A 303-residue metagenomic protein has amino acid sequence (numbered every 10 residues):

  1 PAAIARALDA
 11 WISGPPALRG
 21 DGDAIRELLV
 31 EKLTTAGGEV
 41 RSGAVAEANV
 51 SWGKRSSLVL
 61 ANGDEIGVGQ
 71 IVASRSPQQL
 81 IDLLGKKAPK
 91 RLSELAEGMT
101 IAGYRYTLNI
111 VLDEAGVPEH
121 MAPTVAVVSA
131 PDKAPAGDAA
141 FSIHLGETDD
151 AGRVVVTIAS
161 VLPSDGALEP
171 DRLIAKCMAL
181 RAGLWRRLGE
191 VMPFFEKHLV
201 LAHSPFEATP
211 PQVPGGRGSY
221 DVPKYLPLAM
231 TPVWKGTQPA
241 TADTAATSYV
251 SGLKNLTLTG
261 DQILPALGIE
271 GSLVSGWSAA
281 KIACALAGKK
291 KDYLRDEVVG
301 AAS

Functional and structural regions predicted by a protein language model:
P1-A2: Rossmann-like flavin
R6-S57: Helical element adjacent to the flavin cofactor pocket in flavoenzyme catalytic cores
E39-V40, A44-A61, H203-R217, V298-A301: Beta-rich nucleic-acid/ligand-interaction surfaces
E47-R153, V250: Mid-domain catalytic core of redox enzymes that form a hydrophobic substrate pocket/lid adjacent to a catalytic redox
D113-G215: C-terminal segments that line or cap access tunnels to active or ligand-binding sites in enzymes and enzyme-associated
F194-A266: A glycine-rich dinucleotide-binding beta-alpha-beta segment and adjacent secondary-structure elements that constitute
D261-A287: A conserved FAD-binding loop/helix module that cradles the flavin
A285-S303: Active-site-proximal substrate-binding core of FAD-dependent oxidoreductases
